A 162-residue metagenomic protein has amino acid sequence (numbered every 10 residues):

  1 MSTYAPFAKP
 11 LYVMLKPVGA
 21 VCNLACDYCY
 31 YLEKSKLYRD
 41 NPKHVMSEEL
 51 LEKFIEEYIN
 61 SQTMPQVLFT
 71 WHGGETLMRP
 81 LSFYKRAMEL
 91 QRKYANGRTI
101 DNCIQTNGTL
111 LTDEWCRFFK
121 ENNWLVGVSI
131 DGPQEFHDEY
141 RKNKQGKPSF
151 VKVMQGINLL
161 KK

Functional and structural regions predicted by a protein language model:
M1-P6: Long amphipathic N-terminal alpha/beta scaffold segment
F7-E49: Canonical Radical SAM [4Fe-4S] cluster-binding loop centered on the CxxxCxxC motif and its immediate flanking residues
P17, G73-G74, T106: Short glycine-centered, acidic/aromatic-flanked micro-motifs in structured strand/loop junctions that mark active-site
L32-S35, W71-E75, R141: Short, histidine-centered active-site or binding-site loop motifs used for metal coordination, general acid-base
P42-M46, T76, Q145: Pocket-edge positions in alpha/beta enzyme catalytic cores
I55-T70, R79-K162: Radical SAM/AdoMet-radical enzyme domain recognition
